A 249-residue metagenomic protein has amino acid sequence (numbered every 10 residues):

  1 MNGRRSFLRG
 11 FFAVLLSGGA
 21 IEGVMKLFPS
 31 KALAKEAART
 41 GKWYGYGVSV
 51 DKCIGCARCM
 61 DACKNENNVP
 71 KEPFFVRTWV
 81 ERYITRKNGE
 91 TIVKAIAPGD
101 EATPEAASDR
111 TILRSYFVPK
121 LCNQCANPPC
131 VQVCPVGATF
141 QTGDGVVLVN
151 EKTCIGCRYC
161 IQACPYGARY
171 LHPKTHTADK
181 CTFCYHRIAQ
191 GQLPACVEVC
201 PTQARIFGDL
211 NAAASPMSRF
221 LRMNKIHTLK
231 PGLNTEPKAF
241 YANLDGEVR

Functional and structural regions predicted by a protein language model:
M1-L15: N-terminal secretory signal peptides and thylakoid transit peptides that target proteins across membranes
L16-A20: Intrinsically disordered, low-complexity regulatory domains of metazoan transcription factors and transcriptional
E22-A62, G232-N234, F240-Y241, G246-R249: C-terminal segment of N-terminal export signals and the immediately downstream linker at the start of the mature
L27, A32-E36, R58-V80, N127-T153 (+4 more regions): Iron-sulfur cluster-binding cysteine motifs and their immediate structural context in ferredoxin-like electron-transfer
F28-V50, K64-Q124, V136-G143, V147-E151 (+1 more regions): Sequence context of c-type cytochrome heme-c attachment sites
A106-A107, L113-V131, K238-R249: Short flanking/linker segments adjacent to small metal-binding domains or redox-active Cys/His motifs
H176, K180-F183: Catalytic cores of enzyme domains
A195-R249: Long, compositionally biased charged/polar accessory segments in the mid-to-C-terminal portions of proteins
